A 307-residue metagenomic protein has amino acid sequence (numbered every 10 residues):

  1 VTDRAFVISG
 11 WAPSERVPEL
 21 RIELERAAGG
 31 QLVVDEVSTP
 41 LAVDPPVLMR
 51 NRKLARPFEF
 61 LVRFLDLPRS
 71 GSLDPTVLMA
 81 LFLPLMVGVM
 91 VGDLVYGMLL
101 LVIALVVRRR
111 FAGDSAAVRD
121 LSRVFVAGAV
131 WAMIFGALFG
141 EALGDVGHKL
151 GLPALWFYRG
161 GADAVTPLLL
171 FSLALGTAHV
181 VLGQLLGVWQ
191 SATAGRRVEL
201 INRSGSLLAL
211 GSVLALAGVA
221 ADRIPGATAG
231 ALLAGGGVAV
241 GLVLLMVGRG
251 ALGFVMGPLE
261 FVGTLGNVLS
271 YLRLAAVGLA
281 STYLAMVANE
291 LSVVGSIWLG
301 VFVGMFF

Functional and structural regions predicted by a protein language model:
V1-L20: Coiled-coil termination/hinge junctions
P18-F307: Conserved, carboxylate-rich catalytic/transport cores that coordinate ions
